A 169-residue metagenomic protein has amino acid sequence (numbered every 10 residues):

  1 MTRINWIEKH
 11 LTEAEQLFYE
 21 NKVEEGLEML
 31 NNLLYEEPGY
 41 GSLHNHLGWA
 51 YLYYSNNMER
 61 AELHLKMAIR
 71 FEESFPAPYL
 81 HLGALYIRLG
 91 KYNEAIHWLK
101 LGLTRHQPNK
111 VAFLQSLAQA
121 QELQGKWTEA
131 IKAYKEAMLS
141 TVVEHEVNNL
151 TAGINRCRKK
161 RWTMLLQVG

Functional and structural regions predicted by a protein language model:
W6-E36: Alpha-helical segment of the N-proximal tetratricopeptide repeat
Y19-M29, Y54-M67, L89-L101, G125-A133 (+1 more regions): Structural signature of tandem alpha-helical TPR/SEL1-like repeats, specifically the intra-repeat loop/turn
N32-Y35, K66-R70, K100-R105, L139: Conserved structural position within tetratricopeptide repeats
P38, E73, Q107-P108, V142: Short coil turns that delineate tetratricopeptide repeat
L43, P78, F113, E146-L150: TPR alpha-solenoid repeat register
H46, H81, S116, L150-G153: Canonical tetratricopeptide repeat
L101-Q107, E122-H145, A152-N155, K159: TPR/TPR-like (Sel1-like) alpha-helical repeat modules
